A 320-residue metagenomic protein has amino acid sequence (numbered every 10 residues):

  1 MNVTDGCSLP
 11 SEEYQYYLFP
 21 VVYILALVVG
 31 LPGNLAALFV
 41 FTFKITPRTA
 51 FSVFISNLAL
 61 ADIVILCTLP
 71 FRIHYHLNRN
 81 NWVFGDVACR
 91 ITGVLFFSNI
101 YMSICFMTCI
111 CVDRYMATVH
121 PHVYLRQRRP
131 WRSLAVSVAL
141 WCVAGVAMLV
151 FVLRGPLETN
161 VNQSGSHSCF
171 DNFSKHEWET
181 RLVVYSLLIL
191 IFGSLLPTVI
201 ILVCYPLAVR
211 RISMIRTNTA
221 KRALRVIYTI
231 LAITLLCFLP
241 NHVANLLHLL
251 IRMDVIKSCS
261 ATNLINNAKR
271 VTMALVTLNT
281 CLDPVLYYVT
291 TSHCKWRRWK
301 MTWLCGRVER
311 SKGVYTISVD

Functional and structural regions predicted by a protein language model:
N2-E12, H76-Y101, H120, L125-S137 (+3 more regions): Loop architecture of class A 7-transmembrane GPCRs
E12-I24, P47-I110, A117-P130: Extracellular TM2-ECL1-early TM3 structural module of rhodopsin-like
Q15-K44, V199-Y205: First transmembrane helix
L25-V28, S56-L60, P70, A88-I91 (+9 more regions): Hydrophobic residues within alpha-helical transmembrane segments of multi-pass solute transporters/permease subunits
L60, S164-G193, P206-V243, A261-I265 (+1 more regions): Intracellular effector-coupling site of seven-transmembrane GPCRs, centered on the ICL3-to-TM6 transition
C67, V146-L153, L195-L202, L231-L250 (+1 more regions): Hydrophobic alpha-helical segments of membrane proteins
L239, V243-N245, N267-D320: Seventh transmembrane helix
